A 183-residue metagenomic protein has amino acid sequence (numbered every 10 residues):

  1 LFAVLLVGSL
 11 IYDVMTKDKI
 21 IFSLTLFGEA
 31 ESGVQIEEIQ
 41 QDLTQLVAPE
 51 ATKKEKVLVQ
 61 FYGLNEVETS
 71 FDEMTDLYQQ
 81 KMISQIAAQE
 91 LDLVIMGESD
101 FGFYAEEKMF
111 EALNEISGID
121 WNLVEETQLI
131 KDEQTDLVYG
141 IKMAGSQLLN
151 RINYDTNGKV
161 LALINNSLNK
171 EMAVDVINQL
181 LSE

Functional and structural regions predicted by a protein language model:
L1-D13: Hydrophobic membrane-insertion alpha-helices, especially the h-region of bacterial N-terminal signal peptides
I20-E31, K56-Q60: Short, well-ordered beta-strand elements
E29-G33, S99-F103, S167-L168: Solvent-exposed loop/turn segments at secondary-structure junctions within structured extracellular/periplasmic domains
E37-M96: Extracytoplasmic/periplasmic/luminal assembly and interaction segments in envelope/secretory/respiratory proteins
D76-E133: Extracytoplasmic "Venus flytrap"/periplasmic binding protein-like
N114-G158: Low-complexity, acidic interaction segments enriched in glycine
T156-L168: A bilobed periplasmic-binding-protein/Venus flytrap-type ligand-binding module shared by bacterial periplasmic
S167-E183: Surface-exposed amphipathic alpha-helical segments
